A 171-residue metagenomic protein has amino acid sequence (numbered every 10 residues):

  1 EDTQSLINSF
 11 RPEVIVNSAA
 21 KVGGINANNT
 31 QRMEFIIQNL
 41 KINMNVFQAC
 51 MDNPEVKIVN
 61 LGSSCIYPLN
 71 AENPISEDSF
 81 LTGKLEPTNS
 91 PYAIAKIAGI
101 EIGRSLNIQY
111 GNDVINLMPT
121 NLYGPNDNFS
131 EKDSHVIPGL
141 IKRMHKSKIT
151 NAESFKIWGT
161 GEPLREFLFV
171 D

Functional and structural regions predicted by a protein language model:
D2, K41, N45-A49, F167: Conserved mid-core alpha-helix of short-chain dehydrogenase/reductase
D2-N39: NAD(P)H-binding glycine-rich loop region in Rossmannoid oxidoreductase-like domains and their noncatalytic homologs
V14, I42-N45, K57, A98-G99 (+1 more regions): Conserved cofactor-binding/catalytic machinery of classical short-chain dehydrogenase/reductase
N17, M44-N89, I115: Conserved Rossmann-fold NAD(P)-dependent oxidoreductase catalytic core, especially the SDR/UDP-sugar
L40-V46, A95-G103, I137: Conserved catalytic Lys-bearing alpha helix of Rossmann-like short-chain dehydrogenase/reductases
N70-S79, R104-D171: NAD(P)-dependent short-chain dehydrogenase/reductase
L81, P91, A95-A98: Active-site helix of classical SDR
L85-P91, I102-S105, E131: Active-site loop-to-helix junction immediately N-terminal to the catalytic Tyr of the SDR YXXXK motif in Rossmann-fold
